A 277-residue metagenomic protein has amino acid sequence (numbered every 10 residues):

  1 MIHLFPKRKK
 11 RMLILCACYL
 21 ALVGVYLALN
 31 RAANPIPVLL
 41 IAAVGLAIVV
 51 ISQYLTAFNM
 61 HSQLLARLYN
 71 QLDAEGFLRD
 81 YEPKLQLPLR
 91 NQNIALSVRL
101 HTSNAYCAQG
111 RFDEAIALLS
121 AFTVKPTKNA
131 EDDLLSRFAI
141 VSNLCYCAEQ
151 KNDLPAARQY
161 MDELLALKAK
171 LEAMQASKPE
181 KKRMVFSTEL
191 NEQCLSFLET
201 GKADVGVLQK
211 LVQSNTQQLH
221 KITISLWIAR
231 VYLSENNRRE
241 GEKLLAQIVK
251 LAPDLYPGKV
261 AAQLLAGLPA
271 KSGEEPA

Functional and structural regions predicted by a protein language model:
M1-L78, K84-Q86: N-terminal alpha-helical membrane-insertion module
N34-L40, A66-E82, C107-F122, L154-L167 (+2 more regions): Helix-turn-helix repeat elements of alpha-solenoid scaffolds
V50-K128: N-terminal topogenic membrane-targeting module
Q63, I94-N104, S136-Y146, M184-L195 (+2 more regions): "A position-specific structural signal for the A-helix of alpha-solenoid helical repeats
L85-Q92, V124-L134, K168-K182, V212-T216: Flexible helix-coil transition and linker loops at the boundaries of alpha-helical arrays
I94, D132-A139, A156, S177-S187 (+3 more regions): Structural signature of alpha-solenoid helical repeat junctions
L118-T127, D133-R158: A membrane-cytosol interface segment of integral membrane proteins
E199-A277: Long, non-transmembrane cytosolic or organellar matrix-exposed soluble domains/tails of integral membrane proteins
